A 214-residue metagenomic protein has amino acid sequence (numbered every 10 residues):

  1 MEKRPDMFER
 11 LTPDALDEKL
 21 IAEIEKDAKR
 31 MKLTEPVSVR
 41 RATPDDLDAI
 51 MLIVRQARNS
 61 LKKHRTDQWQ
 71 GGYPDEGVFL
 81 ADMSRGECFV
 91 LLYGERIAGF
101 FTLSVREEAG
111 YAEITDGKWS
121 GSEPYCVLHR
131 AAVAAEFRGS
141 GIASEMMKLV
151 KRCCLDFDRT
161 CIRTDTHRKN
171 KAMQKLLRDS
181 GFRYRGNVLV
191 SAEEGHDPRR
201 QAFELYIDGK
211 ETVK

Functional and structural regions predicted by a protein language model:
S38-L52: A short beta-loop-alpha structural element at the N-terminal edge of CoA-dependent acyl/N-acetyltransferase catalytic
R58-V78: Conserved GNAT-fold acetyl-CoA-binding loop/helix
E87-F101: Conserved beta-hairpin
T102-A134, R138, E194: Conserved acyl-donor/pantetheine-binding loop and adjacent beta-alpha core of acyl/acetyltransferases and related
V133, G139-R152, K175-D179: Conserved acetyl-CoA-binding loop-helix of GNAT-fold acetyltransferases
S144, D156, R168-G186: Conserved active-site alpha-helix within GNAT-family acetyltransferase domains
M147, C154-T166: Conserved GNAT acetyl-CoA-binding A-motif
D165, R178-R199: Conserved catalytic-core motifs of GNAT/GCN5-like acyltransferases
